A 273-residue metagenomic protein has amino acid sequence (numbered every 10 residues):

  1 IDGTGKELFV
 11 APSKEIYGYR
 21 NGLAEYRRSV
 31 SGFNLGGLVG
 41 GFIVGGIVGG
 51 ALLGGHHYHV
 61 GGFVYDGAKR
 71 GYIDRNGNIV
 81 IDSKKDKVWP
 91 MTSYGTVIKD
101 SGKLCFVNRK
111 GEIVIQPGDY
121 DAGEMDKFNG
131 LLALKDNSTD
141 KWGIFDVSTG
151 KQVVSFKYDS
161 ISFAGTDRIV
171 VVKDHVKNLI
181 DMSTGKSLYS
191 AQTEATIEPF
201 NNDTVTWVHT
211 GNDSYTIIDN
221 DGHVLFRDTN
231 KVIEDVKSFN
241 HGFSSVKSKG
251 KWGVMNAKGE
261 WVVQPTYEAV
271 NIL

Functional and structural regions predicted by a protein language model:
D2-L273: Residue-level detector of conserved, function-critical positions
